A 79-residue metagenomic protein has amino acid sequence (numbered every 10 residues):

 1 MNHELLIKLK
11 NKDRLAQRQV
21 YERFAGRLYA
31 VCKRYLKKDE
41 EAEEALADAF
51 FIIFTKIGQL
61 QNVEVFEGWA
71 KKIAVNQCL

Functional and structural regions predicted by a protein language model:
M1-I7: Intrinsic, short, N-terminal disordered tails of RNA polymerase sigma-factor systems
K10-N11, K37, F50-V65, N76: Sigma70-family region 2
K10-Q19, Y29-D48: Short, charged helix-capping/linker segments at alpha-helix termini
Y21-A25, E67, K71: Amphipathic, non-transmembrane alpha-helical scaffold segments
G26-R27, I52: A short structural micro-motif
L28, C32, I57, A70 (+1 more regions): Hydrophobic-face residues of short alpha-helical interaction/recognition segments
